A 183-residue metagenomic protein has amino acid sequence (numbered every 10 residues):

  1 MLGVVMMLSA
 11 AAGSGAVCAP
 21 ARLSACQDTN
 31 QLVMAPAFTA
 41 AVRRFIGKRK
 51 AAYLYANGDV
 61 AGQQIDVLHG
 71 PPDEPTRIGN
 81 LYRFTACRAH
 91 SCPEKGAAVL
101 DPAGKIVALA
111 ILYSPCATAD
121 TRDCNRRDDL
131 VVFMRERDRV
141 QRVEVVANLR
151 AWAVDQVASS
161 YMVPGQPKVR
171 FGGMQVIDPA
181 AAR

Functional and structural regions predicted by a protein language model:
M1-A11: Sec-dependent N-terminal signal peptides
G15-R88, V176: N-terminal secretory signal peptides
A25, L32-A41, A117-R183: C-terminal partner/receptor-binding element of secreted or periplasmic proteins
P75, L100-K105: A short, structured loop/turn motif at beta-sheet edges
Y82, K105-V107: Hydrophobic residues embedded in beta-strands of well-ordered beta-sheets
A86-H90, D120-R122: Short consensus segments that form the blades of beta-propeller domains, in both extracellular/periplasmic
S91-A97: Short, surface-exposed coil-to-beta transition loops
A108-P115: Catalytic Cys-His active-site segments of thiol-dependent hydrolases/isopeptidases
